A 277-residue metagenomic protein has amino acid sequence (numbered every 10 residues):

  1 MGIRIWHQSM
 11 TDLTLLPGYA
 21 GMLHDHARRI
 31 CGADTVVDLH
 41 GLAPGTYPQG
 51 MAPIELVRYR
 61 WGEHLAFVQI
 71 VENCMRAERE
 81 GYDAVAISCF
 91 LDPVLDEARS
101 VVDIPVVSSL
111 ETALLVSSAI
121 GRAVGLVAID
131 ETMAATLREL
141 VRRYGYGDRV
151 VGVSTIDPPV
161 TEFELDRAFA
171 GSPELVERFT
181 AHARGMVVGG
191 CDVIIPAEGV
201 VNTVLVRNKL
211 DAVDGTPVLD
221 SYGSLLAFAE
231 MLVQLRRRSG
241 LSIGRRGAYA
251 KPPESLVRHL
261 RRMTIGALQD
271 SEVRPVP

Functional and structural regions predicted by a protein language model:
M1-H64, I129-A170, G266-V273, P277: N-terminal glycine-rich anion-binding loop in soluble enzyme alpha/beta folds
W6-Q8, A20, D192, A197-V204 (+3 more regions): C-terminal and late-domain segments of enzyme folds
V57-R76, P173-A181: Glycine-rich, highly charged phosphate/nucleotide-binding loops
H64-V101, V107-S109, C191-V204: N-terminal glycine-rich phosphate/adenylate-binding segment common to multiple enzyme folds
A77, A98, S117, G185-M186: Generic structural signal for hydrophobic
E97-R122, L210-A229: Short, acidic/small-residue loops that bind anionic groups at enzyme active sites
A119-T155, E230-D270: Short, glycine-/small-residue-rich phosphate/pyrophosphate-handling segment
R143-N202, V206: Active-site rim beta-loop-alpha module in soluble metabolic enzymes
